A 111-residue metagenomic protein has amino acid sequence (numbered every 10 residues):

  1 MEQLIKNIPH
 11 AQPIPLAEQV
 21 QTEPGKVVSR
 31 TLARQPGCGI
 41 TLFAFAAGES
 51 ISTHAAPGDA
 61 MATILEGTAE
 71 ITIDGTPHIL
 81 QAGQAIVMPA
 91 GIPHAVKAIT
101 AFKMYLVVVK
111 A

Functional and structural regions predicted by a protein language model:
M1-G37, T72: A short, N-terminal "cap"/entry segment at the start of jelly-roll beta-barrel domains of the cupin/DSBH fold
G25-K26, P36-A56: Conserved short histidine dyad/triad with adjacent acidic residue
G58-E70, D74: Glycine- and acidic-residue-biased ligand/ion/polar-headgroup-sensing regions
L65-E66, Q81-A82, T100: A cytosolic small-molecule/anion-sensing beta-strand core signal
G75-A90: Short acidic-glycine-tyrosine-enriched beta hairpin
A90-A111: Ligand-binding loop in jelly-roll beta-barrel domains
